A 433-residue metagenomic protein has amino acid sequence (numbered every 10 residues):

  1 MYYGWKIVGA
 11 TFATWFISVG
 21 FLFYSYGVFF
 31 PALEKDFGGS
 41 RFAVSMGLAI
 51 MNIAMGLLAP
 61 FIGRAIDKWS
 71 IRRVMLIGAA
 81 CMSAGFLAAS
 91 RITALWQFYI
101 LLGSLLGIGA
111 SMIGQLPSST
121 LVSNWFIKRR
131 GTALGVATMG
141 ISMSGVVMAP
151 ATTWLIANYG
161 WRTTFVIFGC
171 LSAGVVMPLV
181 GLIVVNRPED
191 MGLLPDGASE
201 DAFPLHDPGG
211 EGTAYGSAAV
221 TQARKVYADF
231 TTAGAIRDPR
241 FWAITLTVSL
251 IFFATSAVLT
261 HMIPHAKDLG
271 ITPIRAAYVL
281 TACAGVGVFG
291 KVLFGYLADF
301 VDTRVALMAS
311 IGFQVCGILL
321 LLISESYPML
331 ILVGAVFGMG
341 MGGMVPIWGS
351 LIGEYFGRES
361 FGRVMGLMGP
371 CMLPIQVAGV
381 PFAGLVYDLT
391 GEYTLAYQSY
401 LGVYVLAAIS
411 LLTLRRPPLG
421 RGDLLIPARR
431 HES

Functional and structural regions predicted by a protein language model:
K6-R41, A59-I62, A149, V258-I263: Extracytoplasmic
F16, G85, Q97-I113, S249 (+1 more regions): Hydrophobic core of transmembrane alpha-helices in multi-pass small-molecule transporters, especially MFS/SLC-type
L22-P31, A233-Y296: Extracytoplasmic gate region of multi-pass secondary transporters
A49-R64, T281-L293: Central cavity-lining transmembrane alpha-helices of secondary-active solute carriers, predominantly the Major
L57-L95, A298-R304: Conserved MFS/SLC helix-loop-helix module at the cytosolic interface between two early adjacent transmembrane helices
G103-M139, G357: Cytoplasmic helix-loop-helix junction between adjacent transmembrane helices in 12-TM secondary transporters
I141-M191: Helix-loop-helix hairpin linking two adjacent transmembrane segments in secondary transporters
A254-T255, I271, R275, L280-L351: C-terminal transmembrane helical hairpin of 12-TM major facilitator-type secondary transporters
